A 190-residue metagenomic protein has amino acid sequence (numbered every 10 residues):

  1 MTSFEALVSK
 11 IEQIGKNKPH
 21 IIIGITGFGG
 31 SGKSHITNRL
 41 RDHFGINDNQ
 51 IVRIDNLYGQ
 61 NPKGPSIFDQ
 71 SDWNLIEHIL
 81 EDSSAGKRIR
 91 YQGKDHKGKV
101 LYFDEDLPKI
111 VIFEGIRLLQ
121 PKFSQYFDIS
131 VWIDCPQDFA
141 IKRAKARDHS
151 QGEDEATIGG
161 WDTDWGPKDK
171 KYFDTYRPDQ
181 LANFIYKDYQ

Functional and structural regions predicted by a protein language model:
M1-I22: Extreme N-terminal, non-catalytic leader segments that precede Walker-type/kinase nucleotide-binding cores
G29: The conserved Walker
K33: Conserved lysine of the Walker
I36: Hydrophobic positions on the alpha1 helix immediately C-terminal to the Walker A/P-loop
D42-I51: Post-Walker A helix-loop "phosphate-sensing" segment adjacent to the P-loop in P-loop NTPases
Q50, G59-E105, I110: Conserved nucleotide-sensing/catalytic segment adjacent to the nucleotide-binding pocket in NTP-handling enzymes
L101-D148: ATP-dependent NMP and nucleoside kinases share a basic, alpha-helical "lid"
E153-Q190: Small-molecule kinase domains that catalyze NTP-dependent phosphoryl transfer to phosphate-bearing small molecules
